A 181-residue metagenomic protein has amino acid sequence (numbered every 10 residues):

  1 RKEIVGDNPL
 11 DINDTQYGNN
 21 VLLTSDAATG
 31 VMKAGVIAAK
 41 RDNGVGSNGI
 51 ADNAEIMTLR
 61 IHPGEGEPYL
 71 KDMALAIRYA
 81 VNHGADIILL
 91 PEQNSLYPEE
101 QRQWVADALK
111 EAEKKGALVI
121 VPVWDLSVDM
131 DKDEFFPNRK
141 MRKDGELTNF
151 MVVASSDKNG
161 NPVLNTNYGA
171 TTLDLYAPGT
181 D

Functional and structural regions predicted by a protein language model:
R1-Y69, E146-N149, N159-G160, Y168-T172: Subtilisin-like serine protease catalytic core
N20-L23, I61-L147: Substrate-binding/access-modulating region of protease and related hydrolase catalytic domains
M32, L126, D181: Gly/Ser/Thr-rich beta-alpha loop segments that engage phosphate groups in nucleotides
G35, N48-G49, E55-R60, V81 (+4 more regions): Structural recognition of the beta-strand scaffold that forms the well-ordered cores of secreted hydrolase catalytic
G44, N48, M57-T58, E99 (+3 more regions): Secondary-structure transition/capping residues
E55-I56, L75-Y79, L109-K110, G169-L175: Short, low-complexity, polar/charged sequence segments that are solvent-exposed and flexible
K114-A117, K140-D181: Extracellular S/T/G-rich loop segment that most often corresponds to the catalytic His/Ser-adjacent loop
